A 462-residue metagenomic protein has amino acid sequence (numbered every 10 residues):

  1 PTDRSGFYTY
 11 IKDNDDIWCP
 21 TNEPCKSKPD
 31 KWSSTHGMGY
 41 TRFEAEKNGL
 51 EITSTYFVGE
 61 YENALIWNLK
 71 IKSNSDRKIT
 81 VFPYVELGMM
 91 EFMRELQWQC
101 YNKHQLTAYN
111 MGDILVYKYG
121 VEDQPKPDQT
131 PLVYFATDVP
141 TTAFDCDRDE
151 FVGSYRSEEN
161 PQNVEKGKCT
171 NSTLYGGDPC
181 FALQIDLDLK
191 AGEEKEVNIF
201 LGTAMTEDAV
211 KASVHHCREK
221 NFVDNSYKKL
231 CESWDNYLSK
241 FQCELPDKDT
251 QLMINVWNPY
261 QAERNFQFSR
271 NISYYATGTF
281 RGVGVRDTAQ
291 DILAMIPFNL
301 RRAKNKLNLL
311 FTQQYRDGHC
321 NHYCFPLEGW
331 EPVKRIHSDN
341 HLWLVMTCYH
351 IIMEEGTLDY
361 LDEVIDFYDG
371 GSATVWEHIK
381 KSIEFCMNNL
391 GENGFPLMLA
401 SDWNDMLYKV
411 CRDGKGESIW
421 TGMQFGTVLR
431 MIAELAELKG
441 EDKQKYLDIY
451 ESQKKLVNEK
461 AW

Functional and structural regions predicted by a protein language model:
P1-S33, L115-D149, D235-Q251, T288-L310 (+1 more regions): Carboxylate/His-rich catalytic cores and anion/metal-binding grooves
T9-K12, V283-T288, I292-G394, S418-G426: Aromatic-rich carbohydrate-recognition surfaces in CAZymes
D15-E62, S157-L183, N255-P259: Extended, loop-rich substrate-binding clefts of extracytoplasmic carbohydrate-active enzymes
Y40, Y175, F266-I272, N321-R335 (+1 more regions): Acidic/His metal-coordination segments adjacent to aromatic residues that form catalytic metal sites in metalloenzymes
F43, F57-K166, L183, S213-K240: Polysaccharide-binding surfaces and accessory modules of carbohydrate-active proteins
D76-I79, L187-M205, F425-V428: Short Pro-Gly-centered flexible turn/kink motifs
Y84-L87, E95, Y101, N321-H322 (+1 more regions): Catalytic cores of carbohydrate-active enzymes
K228-T279, N305, L309, F385 (+2 more regions): Low-complexity, Ser/Thr/Pro/Gly-enriched N-terminal "stalk/linker" regions
